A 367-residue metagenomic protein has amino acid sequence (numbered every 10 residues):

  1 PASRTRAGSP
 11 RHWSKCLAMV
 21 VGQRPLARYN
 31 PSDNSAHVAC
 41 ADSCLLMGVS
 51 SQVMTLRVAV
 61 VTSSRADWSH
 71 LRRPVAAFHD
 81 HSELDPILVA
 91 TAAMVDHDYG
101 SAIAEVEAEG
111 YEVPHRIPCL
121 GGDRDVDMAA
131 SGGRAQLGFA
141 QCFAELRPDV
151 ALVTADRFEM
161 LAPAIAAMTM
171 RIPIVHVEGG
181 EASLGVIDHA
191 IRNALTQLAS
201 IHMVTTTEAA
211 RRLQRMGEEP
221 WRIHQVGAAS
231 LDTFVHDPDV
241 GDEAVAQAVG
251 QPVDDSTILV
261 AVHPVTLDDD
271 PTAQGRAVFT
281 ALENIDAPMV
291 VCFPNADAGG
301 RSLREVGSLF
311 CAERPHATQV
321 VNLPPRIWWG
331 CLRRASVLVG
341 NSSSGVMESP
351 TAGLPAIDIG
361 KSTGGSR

Functional and structural regions predicted by a protein language model:
P1-C16, R24-S35, C40, C44: Low-acidity, Ser/Thr- and Arg-rich intrinsically disordered low-complexity segments
R57-S64, W68-H79, C119-P220: Active-site and donor-binding regions of nucleotide-sugar-utilizing enzymes
H81-I87, D286-P288: A generic structural motif
D85-S131, G138: Conserved nucleotide-sugar phosphate-binding/catalytic loop shared by glycosyltransferases and other
M94-H97, A199-P271: A nucleotide-sugar donor-handling region in carbohydrate enzymes
V106, V240-R334: Donor-nucleotide binding loops and adjacent catalytic segments primarily of GT-B fold Leloir glycosyltransferases
D149-V150, T257, V337: Structural motif
V153-T154, L161, H176, H202 (+1 more regions): A donor-sugar binding/catalytic signature common to diverse glycosyltransferases and related nucleotide-sugar
